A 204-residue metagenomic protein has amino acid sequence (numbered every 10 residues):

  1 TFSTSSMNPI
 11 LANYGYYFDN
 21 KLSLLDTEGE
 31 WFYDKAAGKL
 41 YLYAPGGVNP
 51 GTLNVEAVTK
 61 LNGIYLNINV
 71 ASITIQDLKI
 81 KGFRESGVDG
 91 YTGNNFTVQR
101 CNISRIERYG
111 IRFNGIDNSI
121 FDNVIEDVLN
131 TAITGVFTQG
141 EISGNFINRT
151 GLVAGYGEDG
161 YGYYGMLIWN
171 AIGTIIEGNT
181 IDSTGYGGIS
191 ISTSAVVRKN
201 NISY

Functional and structural regions predicted by a protein language model:
T1-T97, N102-S104, G110-R112, A154-G155: Extracellular polysaccharide-degrading/modifying enzymes targeting complex plant/algal/animal polysaccharides
T27, A36, A71, N94 (+5 more regions): Residues that flank catalytic or metal-binding motifs in active/ligand-binding sites
G47, I147-A154, S203-Y204: Short regulatory "switch" loops immediately downstream of catalytic or recognition motifs within protein catalytic
I73-Q76, F96-Q99, N118-F121, E141-S143 (+3 more regions): All-beta strand scaffolds that present successive hydrophobic residues in beta-strands
K79, R84, T92, N102 (+4 more regions): Short, flexible loop/turn elements at secondary-structure junctions
R84-D89, E107-N114, L129-F137, G151-Y164 (+2 more regions): Short glycine/acidic-rich loop motifs that flank beta-strands on beta-rich extracellular proteins
